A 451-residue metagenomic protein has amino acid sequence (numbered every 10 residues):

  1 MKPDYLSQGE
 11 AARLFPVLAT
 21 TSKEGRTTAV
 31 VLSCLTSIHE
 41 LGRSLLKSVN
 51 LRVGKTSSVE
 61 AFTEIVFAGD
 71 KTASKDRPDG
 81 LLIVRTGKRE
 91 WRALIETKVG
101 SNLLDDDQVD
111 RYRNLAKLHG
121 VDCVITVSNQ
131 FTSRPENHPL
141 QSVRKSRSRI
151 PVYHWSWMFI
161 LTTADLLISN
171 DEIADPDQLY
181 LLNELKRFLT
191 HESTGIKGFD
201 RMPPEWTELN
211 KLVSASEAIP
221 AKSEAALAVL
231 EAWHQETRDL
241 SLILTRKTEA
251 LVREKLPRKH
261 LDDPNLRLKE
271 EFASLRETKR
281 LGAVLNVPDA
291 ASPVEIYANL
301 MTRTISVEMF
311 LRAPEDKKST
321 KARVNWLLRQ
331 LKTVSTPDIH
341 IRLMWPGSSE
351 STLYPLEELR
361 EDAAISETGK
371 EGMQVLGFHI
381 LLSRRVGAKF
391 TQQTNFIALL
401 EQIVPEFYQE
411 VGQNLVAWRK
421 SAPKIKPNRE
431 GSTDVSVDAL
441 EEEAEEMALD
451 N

Functional and structural regions predicted by a protein language model:
M1-N451: Charged, terminal alpha-helix-loop-beta segments that serve as non-catalytic nucleic-acid engagement and/or assembly
